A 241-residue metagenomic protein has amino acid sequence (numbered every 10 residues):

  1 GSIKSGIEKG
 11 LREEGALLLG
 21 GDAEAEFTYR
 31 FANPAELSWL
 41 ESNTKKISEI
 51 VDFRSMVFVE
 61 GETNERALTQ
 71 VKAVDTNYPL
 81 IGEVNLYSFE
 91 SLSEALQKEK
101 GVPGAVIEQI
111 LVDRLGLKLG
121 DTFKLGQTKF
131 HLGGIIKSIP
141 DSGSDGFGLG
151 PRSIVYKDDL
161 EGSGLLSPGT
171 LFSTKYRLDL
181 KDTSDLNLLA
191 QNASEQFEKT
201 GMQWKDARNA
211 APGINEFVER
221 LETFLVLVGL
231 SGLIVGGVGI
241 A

Functional and structural regions predicted by a protein language model:
G1-I234: Membrane transport/envelope proteins' first extracytoplasmic loop
G236-A241: Juxtamembrane interface at the cytosolic side of transmembrane helices
